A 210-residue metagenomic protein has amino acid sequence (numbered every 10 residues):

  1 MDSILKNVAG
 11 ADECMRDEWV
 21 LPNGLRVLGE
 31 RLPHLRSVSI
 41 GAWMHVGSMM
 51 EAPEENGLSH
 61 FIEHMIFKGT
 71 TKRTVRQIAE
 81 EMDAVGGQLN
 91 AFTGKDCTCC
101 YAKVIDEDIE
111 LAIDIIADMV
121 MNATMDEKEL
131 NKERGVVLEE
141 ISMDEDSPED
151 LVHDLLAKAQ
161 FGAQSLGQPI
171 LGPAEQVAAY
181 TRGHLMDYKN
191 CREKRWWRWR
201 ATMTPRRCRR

Functional and structural regions predicted by a protein language model:
M1-S3, C14, V20, R31 (+1 more regions): Charge-rich, well-structured scaffold segments of protease-associated domains
D2-L5, F61: Short, basic/aromatic beta-hairpin or loop at an interaction surface
V8-A11: Short loop/turn motifs at secondary-structure junctions and domain boundaries
L28, H34-R36: N-terminal glycine-rich anion-binding loops that anchor highly charged ligand groups
R36-V38, R206: A short local loop/turn or secondary-structure capping micro-motif enriched for an aromatic residue
S39-K103: M16/MPP (pitrilysin/insulinase) zinc-metallopeptidase core fold and M16-derived inactive scaffolds
